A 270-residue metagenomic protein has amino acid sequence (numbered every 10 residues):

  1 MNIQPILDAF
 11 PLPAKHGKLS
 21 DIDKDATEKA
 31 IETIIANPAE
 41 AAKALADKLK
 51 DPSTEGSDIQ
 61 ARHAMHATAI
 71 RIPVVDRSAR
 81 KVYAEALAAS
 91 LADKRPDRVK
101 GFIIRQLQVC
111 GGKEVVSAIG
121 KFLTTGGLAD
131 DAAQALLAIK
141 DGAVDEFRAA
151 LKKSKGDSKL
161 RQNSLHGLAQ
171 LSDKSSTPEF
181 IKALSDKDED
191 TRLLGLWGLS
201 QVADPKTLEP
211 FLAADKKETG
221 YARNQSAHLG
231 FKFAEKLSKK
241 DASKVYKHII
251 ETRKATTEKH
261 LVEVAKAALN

Functional and structural regions predicted by a protein language model:
M1-G17, A39-D51, V74-A92, G101 (+6 more regions): Amphipathic alpha-helical scaffolding segments comprising HEAT/armadillo-like alpha-solenoid repeats
S20-Q60: N-terminal, post-signal-peptide region of Sec/Tat-exported proteins
D23, S53-S57, R95-P96, T124-L128 (+4 more regions): Short inter-helical turns and helix N-cap capping residues of alpha-solenoid HEAT/ARM repeat scaffolds
D23-T27, A42, S57-R62, K100 (+7 more regions): Residue-level detector of extended alpha-helical repeat arrays and alpha-solenoid scaffolds
T27-I31, A46, R62-H66, A84 (+12 more regions): Hydrophobic core positions within HEAT/HEAT-like alpha-solenoid repeats
T33-A36, H63-R71, I103-V109, A135-A138 (+6 more regions): Core register positions within helices of long alpha-helical scaffolds
A86, G127-D131, K159, N163 (+2 more regions): Beta-propeller blade termini and top-face loops
K94-R98, R105-C110, E114, L123 (+4 more regions): Internal alpha-solenoid helical repeat scaffolds
